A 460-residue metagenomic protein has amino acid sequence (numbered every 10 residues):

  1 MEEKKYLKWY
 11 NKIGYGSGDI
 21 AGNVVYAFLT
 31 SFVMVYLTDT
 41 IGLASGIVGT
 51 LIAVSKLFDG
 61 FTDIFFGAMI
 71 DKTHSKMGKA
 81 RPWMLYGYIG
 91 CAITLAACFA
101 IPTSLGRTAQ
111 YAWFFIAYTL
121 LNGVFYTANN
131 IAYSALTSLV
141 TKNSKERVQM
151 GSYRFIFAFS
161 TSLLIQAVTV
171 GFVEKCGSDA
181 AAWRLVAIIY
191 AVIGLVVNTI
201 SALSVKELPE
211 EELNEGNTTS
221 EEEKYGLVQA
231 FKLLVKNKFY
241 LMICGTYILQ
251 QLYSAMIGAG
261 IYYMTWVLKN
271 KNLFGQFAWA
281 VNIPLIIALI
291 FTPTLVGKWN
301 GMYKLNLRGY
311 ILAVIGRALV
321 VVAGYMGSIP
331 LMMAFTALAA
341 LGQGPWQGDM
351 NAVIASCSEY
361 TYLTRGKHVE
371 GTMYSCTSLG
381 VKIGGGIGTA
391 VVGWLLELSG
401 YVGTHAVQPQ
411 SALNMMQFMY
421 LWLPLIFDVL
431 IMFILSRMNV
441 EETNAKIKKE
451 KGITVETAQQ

Functional and structural regions predicted by a protein language model:
E2-Q460: Membrane-embedded alpha-helical bundles of multi-pass transporters/translocases, especially carrier/permease families
